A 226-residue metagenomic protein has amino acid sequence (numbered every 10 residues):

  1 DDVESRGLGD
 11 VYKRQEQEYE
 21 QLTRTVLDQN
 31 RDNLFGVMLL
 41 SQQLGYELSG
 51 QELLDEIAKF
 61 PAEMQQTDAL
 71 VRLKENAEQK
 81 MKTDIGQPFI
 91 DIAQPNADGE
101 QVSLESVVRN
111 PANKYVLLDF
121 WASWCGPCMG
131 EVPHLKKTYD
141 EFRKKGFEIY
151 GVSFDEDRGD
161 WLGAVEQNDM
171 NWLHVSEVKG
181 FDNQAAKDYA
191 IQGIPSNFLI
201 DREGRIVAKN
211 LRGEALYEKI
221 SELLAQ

Functional and structural regions predicted by a protein language model:
D1-Y12: Single conserved hydrophobic/aromatic residue that forms the stacking wall/gate of nucleotide- or nucleobase-binding
Q17-P88: N-terminal targeting signals for export/organelle localization
Q42, M170, E177-A225: Thiol/disulfide oxidoreductase modules built on the thioredoxin-like
P88, K114, Q192-I194: Short, small/polar residue-rich loop motifs at catalytic or cofactor-binding pockets
A93-V116: A short beta-strand-turn-helix
L117-W121, G151: Structural cue for short, hydrophobic secondary-structure segments
F120-K137: Conserved redox-active cysteine motifs that mediate thiol-disulfide chemistry, especially di-cysteine Cys-X(1-2)-Cys
D140-D182, K187, I191-I194: Conserved segment of the thioredoxin-like fold in thiol-based oxidoreductases
